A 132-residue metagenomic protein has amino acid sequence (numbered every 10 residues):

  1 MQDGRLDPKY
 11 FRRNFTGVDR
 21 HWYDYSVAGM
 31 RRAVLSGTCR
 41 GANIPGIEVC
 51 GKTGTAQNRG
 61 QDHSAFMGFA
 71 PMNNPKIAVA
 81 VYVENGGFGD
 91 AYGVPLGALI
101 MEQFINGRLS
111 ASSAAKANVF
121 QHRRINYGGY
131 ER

Functional and structural regions predicted by a protein language model:
M1-G17, H21-A111: Active-site beta-strand/loop architecture of penicillin-binding DD-peptidases
A111-R132: Short, highly charged C-terminal tails/helix-capping segments
